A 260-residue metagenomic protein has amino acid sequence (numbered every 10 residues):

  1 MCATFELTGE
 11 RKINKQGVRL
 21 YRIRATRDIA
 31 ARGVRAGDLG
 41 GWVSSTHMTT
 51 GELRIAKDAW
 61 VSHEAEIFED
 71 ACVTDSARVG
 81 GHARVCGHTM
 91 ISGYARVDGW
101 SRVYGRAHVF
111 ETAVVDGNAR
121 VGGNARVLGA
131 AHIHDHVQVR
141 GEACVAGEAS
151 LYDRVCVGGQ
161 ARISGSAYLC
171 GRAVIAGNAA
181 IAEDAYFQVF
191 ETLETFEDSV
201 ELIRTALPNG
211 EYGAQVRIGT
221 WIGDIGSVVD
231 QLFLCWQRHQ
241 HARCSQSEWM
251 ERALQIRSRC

Functional and structural regions predicted by a protein language model:
M1-D58, E64, H82, Y94 (+6 more regions): Terminal amphipathic alpha-helical/low-complexity segments used for targeting or macromolecular assembly
M48-T49, L53-S62, E66-L193: Structural signal for interior beta-strand "rungs" in well-ordered beta-sheet cores of soluble enzyme domains
